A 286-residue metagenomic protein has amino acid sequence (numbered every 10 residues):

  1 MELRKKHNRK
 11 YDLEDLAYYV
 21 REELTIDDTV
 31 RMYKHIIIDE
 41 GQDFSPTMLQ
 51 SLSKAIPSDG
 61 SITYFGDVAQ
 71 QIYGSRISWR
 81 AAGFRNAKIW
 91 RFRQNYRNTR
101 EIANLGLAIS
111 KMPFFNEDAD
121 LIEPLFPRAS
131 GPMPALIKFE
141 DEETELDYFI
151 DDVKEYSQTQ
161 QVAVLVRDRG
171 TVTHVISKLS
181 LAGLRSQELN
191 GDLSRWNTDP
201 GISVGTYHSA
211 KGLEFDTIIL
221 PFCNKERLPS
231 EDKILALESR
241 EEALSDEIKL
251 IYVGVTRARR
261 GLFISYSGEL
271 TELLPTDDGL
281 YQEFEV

Functional and structural regions predicted by a protein language model:
E2-R9, E22-E238, E242-S245, K249-I251 (+1 more regions): Conserved helicase motor core of SF1/SF2 NTP-dependent helicases
K10-Y18: Short coil/turn segments at secondary-structure boundaries
